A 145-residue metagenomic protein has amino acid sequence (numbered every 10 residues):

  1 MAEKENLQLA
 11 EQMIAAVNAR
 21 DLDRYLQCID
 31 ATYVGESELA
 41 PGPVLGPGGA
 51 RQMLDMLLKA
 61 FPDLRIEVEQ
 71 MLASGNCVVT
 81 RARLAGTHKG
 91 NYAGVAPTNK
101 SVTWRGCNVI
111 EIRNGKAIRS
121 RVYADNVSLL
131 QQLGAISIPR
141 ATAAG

Functional and structural regions predicted by a protein language model:
M1-G145: C-terminal and inter-domain tail/linker signature
